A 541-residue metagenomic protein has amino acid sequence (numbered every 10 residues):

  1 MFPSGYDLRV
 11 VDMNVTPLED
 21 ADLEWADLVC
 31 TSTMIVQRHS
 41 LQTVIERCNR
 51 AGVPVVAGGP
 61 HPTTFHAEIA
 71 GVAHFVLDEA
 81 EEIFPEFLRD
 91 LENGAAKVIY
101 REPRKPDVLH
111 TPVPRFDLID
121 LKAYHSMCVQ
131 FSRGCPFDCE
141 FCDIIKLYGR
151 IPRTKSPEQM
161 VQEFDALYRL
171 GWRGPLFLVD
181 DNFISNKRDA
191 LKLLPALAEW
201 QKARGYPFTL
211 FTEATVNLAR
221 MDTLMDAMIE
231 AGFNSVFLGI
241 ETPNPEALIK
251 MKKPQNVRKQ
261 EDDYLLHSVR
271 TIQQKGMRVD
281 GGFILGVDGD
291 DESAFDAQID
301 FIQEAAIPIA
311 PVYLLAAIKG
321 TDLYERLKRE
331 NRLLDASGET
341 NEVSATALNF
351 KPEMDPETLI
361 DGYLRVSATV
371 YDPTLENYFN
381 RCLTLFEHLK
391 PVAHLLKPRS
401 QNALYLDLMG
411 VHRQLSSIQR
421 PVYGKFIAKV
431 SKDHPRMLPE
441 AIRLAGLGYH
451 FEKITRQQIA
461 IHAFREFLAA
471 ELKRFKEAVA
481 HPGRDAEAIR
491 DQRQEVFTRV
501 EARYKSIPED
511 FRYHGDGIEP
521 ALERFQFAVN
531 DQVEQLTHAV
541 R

Functional and structural regions predicted by a protein language model:
M1-R173: Acidic, low-complexity intrinsically disordered segments
D7, D22-E24, G338, V343-R541: Radical SAM enzyme core and accessory elements
V10, A57, T212, G281-F283: Structural beta-sheet core signal
V10-N14, K146, G239, F283 (+1 more regions): Residue-level recognition of beta-strand->loop/alpha-helix junctions
T31, L77, L178-D180, L238 (+1 more regions): Conserved beta-strand positions
T64-A67, F137, K187-R188, E246-K252 (+3 more regions): Flexible glycine/acidic-rich beta-alpha junction loops that bind and position SAM and/or redox cofactors in anaerobic
A67-E86, A227-S235, I299-V312: Structural recognition of alpha->loop->beta junctions
H110-D280, V287-D300, K328: Radical SAM [4Fe-4S] cluster-binding motif and immediate context
